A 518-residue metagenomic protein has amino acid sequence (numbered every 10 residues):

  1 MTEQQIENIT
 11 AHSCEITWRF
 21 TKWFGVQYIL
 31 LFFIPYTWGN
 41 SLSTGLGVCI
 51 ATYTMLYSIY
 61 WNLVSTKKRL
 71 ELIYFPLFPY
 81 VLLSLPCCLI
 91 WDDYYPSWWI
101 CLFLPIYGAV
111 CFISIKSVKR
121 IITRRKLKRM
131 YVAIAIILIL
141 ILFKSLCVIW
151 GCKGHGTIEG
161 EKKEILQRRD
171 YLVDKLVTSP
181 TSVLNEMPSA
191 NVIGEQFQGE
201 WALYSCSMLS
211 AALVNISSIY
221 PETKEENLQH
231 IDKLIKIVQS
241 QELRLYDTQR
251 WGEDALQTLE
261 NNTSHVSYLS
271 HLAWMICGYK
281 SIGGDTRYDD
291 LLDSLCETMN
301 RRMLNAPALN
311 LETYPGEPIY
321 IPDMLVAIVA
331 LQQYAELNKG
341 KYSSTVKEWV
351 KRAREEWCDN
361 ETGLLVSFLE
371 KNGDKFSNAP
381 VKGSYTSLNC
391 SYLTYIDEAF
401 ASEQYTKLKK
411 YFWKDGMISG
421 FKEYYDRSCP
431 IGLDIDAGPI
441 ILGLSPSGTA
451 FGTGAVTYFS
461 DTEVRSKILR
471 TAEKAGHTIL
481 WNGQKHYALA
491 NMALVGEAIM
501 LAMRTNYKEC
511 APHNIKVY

Functional and structural regions predicted by a protein language model:
M1-H12: Short, Lys/Arg-rich, polar N-terminal cytosolic tail immediately upstream of the first transmembrane signal-anchor
N8, W18-Y171, N215, G278 (+1 more regions): Terminal, non-catalytic domain-edge segments
V148-P221: N-terminal mature-domain "stem" immediately C-terminal to a signal peptide or N-terminal signal-anchor/transmembrane
K162-V192, Q229-W251, D290-N310, S344-V366 (+2 more regions): Long, well-ordered core segments of solenoidal/helical folds
Q198-W201, S205-S207, A212-L325, T505: Extended ligand-binding groove/face enriched in aromatic
S217-P221, C277-G284, Q332-K339, D397 (+2 more regions): Short coil/turn linking the two alpha-helices of tandem helical-hairpin repeats
N261-S264, D323, G373-G383, E497-A511: Long, charge-rich low-complexity segments
S267, A306-L309, E317-S447: Extended ligand-binding clefts on enzyme/binding-domain cores
